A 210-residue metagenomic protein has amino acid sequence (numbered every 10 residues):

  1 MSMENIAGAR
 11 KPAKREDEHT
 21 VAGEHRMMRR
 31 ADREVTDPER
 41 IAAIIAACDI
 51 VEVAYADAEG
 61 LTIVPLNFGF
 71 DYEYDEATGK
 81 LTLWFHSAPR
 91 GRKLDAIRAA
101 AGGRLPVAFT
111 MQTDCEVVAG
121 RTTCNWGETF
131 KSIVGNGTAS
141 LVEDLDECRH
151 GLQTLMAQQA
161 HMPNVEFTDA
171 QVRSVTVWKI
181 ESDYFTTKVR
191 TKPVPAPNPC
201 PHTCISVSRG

Functional and structural regions predicted by a protein language model:
S2-M27, S140-G210: C-terminal edge-of-domain segments
V21-M28, E76-T82: Short, basic, glycine/proline-bearing loop/turn elements
G23-E52: Short, basic/aromatic recognition patches
A46-C48, R104, E128, V172-V175: Short gly/pro-enriched beta-turn/loop segments at secondary-structure junctions
C48-P89, F109, A119-T123: Short beta-strand segments
Y55-D57, S87, M111-T113, A139 (+1 more regions): Short, structured patches in soluble enzyme cores that scaffold and shape functional sites
L83-H86, F109, I133-G135, K179 (+1 more regions): Short hydrophobic-aromatic micro-motifs
P89-G151: Short, structured beta-strand-loop surface elements
